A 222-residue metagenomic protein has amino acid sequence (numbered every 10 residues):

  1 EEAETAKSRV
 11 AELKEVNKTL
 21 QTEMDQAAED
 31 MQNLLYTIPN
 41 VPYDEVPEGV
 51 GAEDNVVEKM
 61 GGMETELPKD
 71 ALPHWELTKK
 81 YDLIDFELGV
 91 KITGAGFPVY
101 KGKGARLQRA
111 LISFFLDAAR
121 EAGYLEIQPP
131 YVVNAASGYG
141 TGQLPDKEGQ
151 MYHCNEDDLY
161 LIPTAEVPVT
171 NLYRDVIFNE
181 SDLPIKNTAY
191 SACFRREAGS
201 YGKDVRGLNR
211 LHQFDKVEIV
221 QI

Functional and structural regions predicted by a protein language model:
E1-T65, L83, E87: N-terminal alpha-helical targeting/anchoring segments
K59-I222: TRNA-recognition modules of translation machinery and tRNA-sensing kinases, especially anticodon-binding
